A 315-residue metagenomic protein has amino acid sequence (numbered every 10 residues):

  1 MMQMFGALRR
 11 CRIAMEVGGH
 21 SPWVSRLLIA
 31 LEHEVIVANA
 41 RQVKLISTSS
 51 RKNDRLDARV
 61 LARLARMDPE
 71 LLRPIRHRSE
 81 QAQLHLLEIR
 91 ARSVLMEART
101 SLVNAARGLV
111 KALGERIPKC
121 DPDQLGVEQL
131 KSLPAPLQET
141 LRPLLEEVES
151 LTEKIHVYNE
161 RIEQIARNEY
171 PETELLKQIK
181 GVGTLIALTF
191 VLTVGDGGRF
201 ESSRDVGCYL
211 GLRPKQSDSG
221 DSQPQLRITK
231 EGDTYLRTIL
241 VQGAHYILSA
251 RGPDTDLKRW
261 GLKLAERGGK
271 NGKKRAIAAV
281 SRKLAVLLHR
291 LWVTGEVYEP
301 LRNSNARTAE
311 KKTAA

Functional and structural regions predicted by a protein language model:
M1-A315: A detector of single, family-specific signature residues that are central to catalytic or substrate-handling motifs
